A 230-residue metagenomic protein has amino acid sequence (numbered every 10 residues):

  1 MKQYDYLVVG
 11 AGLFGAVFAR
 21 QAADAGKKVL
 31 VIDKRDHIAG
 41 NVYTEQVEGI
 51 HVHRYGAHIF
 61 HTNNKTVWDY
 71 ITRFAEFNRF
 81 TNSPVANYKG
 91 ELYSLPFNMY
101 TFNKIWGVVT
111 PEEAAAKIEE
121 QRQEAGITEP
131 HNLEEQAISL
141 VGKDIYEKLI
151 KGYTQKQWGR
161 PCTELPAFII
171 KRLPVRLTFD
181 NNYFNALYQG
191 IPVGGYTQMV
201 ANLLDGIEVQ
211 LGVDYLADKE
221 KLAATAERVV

Functional and structural regions predicted by a protein language model:
Y4, G26, I207, A226-E227: Short, well-ordered alpha-helix to beta-strand connector turns
Y4-V31: N-terminal Rossmann-like FAD-binding beta1-loop-alpha1 element of flavoenzymes
L7-V9, I32, A224-V230: Short hydrophobic core segments
A23-E48: Glycine-rich FAD pyrophosphate-binding loop
E48-E124: Dinucleotide-binding Rossmann-like beta1-alpha1 core, especially the glycine-rich loop that anchors the ADP
E91-Y93, Y100-A226: Active-site/ligand-binding neighborhood in enzyme catalytic cores
